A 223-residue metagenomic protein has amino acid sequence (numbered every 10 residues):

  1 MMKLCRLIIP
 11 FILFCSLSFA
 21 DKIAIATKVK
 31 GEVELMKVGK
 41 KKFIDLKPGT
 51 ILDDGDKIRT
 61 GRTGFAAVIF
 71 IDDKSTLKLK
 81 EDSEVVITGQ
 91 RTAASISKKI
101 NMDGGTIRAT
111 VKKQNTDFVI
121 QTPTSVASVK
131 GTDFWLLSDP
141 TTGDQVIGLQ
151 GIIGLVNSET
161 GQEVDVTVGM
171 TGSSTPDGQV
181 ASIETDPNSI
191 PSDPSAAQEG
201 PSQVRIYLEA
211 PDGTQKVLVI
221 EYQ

Functional and structural regions predicted by a protein language model:
M2-I9, C15, F19-K22, K42-P48 (+6 more regions): C-terminal interaction modules
A20-K30: Cleaved targeting-peptide boundary
K28-R62, A67: N-terminal targeting signals for Sec/Tat export/insertion, comprising classic cleavable signal peptides
K37, T88-G89, V111, S138 (+1 more regions): Activation segment
G55-K57, P123-S128: Short, positively charged
F65-T116, Q121-P123, K130-T132: Contiguous beta-sheet cores, especially beta-hairpins with glycine/small-residue-rich turns and Gly-(small hydrophobic)
